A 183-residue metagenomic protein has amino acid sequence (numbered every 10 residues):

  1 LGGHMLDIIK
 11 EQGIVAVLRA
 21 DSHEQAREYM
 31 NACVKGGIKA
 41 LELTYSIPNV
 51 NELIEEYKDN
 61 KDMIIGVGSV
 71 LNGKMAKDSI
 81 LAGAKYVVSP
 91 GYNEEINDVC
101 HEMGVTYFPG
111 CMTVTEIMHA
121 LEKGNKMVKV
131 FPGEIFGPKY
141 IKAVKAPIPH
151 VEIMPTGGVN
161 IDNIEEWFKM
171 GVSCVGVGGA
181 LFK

Functional and structural regions predicted by a protein language model:
G2-K85, Y92, E102, H150 (+2 more regions): Conserved N-terminal beta1-alpha1 strand-loop-helix module at the mouth
E42, G66, V88, F108 (+2 more regions): Conserved beta-strand positions in the central sheet of alpha/beta enzyme cores
Y45, S69, P90-Y92, C111-T113 (+3 more regions): Short secondary-structure boundary segments
I54, N97, I141-K142: Short amphipathic alpha-helical segments and helix-helix/interface helices
N72-A82, T115-K123, Y140, A146 (+1 more regions): Catalytic cores of alpha/beta
Y86, P90-I96, V130-P138, M170-K183: Glycine-rich phosphate-binding active-site loops on the catalytic face of alpha/beta enzymes
P90-K126, V130-I135: Histidine/lysine/aspartate-rich catalytic loop segments that bind and position anionic ligands
Y107, P138, K142-A146, P155: CoA-thioester-processing core
